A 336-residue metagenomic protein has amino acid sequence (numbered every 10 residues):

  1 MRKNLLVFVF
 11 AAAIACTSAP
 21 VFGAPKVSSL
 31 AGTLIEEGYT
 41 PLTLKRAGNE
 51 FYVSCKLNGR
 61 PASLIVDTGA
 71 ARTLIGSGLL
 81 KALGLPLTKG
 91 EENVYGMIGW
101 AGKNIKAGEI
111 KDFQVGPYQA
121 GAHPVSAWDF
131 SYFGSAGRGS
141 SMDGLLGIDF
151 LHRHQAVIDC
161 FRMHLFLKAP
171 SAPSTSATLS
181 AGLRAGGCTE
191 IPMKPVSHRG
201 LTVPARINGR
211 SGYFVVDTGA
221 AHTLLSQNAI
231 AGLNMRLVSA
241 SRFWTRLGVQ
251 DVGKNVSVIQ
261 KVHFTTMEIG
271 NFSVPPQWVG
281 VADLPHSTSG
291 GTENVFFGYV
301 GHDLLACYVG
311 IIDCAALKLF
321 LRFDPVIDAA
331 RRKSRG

Functional and structural regions predicted by a protein language model:
M1-N4: Positively charged n-region of N-terminal signal peptides that target proteins for export
V7-T17: Bacterial N-terminal signal peptides
V21-G336: Pepsin/retropepsin-fold aspartyl endopeptidases
